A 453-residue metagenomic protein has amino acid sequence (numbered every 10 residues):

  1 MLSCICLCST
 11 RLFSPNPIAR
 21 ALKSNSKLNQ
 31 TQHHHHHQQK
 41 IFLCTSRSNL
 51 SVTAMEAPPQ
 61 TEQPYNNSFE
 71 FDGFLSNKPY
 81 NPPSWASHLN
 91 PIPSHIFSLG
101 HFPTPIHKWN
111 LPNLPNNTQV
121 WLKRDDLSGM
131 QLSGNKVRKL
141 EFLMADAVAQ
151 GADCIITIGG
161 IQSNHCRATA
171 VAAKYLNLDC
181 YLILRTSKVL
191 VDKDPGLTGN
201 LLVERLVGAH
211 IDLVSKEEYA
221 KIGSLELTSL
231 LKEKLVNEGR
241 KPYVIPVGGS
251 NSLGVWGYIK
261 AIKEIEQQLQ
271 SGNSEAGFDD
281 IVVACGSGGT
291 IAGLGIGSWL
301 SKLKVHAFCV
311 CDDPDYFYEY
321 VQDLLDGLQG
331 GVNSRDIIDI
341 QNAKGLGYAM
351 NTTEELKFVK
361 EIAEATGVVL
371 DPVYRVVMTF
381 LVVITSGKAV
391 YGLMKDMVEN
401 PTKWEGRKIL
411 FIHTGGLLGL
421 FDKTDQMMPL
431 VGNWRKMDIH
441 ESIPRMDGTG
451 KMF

Functional and structural regions predicted by a protein language model:
L2-H33, Q38-F453: PLP-dependent amino-acid enzyme catalytic core
